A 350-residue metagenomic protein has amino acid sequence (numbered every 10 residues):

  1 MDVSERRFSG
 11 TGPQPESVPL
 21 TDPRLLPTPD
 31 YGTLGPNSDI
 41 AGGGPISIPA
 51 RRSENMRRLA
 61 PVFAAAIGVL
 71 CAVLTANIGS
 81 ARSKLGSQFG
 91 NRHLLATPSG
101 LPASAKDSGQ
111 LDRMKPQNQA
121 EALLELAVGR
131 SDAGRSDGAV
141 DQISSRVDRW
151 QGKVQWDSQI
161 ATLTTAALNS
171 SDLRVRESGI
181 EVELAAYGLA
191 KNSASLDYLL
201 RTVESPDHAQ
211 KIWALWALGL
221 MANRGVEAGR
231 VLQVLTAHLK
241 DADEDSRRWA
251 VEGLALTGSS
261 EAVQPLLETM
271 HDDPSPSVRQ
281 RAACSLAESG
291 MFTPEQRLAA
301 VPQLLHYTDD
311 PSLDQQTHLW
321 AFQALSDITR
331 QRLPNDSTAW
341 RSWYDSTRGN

Functional and structural regions predicted by a protein language model:
R6, P15-S17: Cationic, low-complexity basic patches in intrinsically disordered or flexible, solvent-exposed regions
T28, T33-P36, I40, S47-I48 (+1 more regions): Short, positively charged and aromatic/hydrophobic N-terminal segments
R52-A64: N-terminal Sec-pathway targeting helices
G68, L74-L163, L173-R174: N-terminal leader/linker segments that initiate helical-solenoid repeat arrays
S104-M114, G134-Q155, R174-A190, R201 (+6 more regions): Structural detector for internal amphipathic alpha-helices that build alpha-solenoid repeat scaffolds
P116-A127, G152-L168, L189-E204, G225-K240 (+3 more regions): Amphipathic alpha-helical scaffolding segments comprising HEAT/armadillo-like alpha-solenoid repeats
D327-N350: Terminal, low-structured helical/coil segments at or just beyond the last alpha-helical repeat
